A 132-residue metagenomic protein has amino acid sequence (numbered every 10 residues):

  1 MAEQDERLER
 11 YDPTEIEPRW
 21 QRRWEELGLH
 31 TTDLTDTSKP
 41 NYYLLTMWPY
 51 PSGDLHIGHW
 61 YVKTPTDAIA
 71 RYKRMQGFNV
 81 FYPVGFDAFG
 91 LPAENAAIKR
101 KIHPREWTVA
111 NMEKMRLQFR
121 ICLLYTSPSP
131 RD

Functional and structural regions predicted by a protein language model:
M1-D5: Basic/polar N-terminal segments that are highly enriched at the extreme N-terminus, encompassing both cleavable
L8-L45, N79-P83, M112-E113: Conserved oxyanion/phosphate-binding beta-strand-loop segments in alpha/beta enzyme cores
P13-I16, G58-P65, N111: Hydrophobic (often cysteine-bearing) scaffold residues that line and stabilize catalytic clefts of nucleotide/cofactor
D33-I102: N-terminal catalytic cores of NTP/NDP-binding nucleotidyl/phosphoryl-transfer enzymes
K99-E106, S127: Short, polar/flexible loop-turn hinges at active-site or ligand-entry regions and domain interfaces
Y125-D132: Conserved small/polar residues in nucleotide/adenosyl-binding loops
